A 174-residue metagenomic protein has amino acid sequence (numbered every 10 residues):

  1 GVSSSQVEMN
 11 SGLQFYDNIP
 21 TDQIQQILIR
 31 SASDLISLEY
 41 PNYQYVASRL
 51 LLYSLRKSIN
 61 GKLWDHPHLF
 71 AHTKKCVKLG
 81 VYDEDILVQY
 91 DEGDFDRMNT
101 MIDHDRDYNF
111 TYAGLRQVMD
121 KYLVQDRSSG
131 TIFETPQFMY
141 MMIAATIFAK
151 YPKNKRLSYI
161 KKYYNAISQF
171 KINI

Functional and structural regions predicted by a protein language model:
G1-I174: Extended catalytic cores of very large enzyme megasubunits
